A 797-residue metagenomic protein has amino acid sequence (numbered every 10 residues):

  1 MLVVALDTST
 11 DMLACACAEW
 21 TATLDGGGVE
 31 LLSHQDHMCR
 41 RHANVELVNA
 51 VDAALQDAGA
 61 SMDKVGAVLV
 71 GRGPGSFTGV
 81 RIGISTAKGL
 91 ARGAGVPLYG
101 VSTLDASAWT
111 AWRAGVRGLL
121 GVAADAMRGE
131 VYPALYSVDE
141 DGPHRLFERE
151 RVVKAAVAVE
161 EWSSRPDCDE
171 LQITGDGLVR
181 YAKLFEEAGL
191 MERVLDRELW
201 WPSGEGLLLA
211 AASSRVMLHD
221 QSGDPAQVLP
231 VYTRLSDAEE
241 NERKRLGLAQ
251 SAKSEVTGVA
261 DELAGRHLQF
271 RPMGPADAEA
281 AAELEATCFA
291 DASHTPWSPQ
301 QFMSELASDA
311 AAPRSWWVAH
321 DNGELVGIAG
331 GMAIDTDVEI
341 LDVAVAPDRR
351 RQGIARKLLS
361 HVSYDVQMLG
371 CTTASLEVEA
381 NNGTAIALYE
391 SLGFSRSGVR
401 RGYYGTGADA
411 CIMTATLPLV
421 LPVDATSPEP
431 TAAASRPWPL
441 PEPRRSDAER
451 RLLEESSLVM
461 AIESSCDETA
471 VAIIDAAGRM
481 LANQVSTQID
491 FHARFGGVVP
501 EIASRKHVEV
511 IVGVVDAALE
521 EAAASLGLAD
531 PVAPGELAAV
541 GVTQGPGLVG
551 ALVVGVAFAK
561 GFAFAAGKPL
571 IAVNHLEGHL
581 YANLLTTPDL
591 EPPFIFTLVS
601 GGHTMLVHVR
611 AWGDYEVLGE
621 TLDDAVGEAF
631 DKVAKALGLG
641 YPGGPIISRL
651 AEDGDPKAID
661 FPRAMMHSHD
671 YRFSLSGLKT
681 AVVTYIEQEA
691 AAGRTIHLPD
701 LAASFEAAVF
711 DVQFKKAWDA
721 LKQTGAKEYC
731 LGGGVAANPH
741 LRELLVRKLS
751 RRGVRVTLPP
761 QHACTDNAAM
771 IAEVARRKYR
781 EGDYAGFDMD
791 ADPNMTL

Functional and structural regions predicted by a protein language model:
M1-P74, S298-P299, S456-E536, V542-P546 (+1 more regions): N-terminal beta-alpha supersecondary unit
D25-G26, E30-L32, D36, H42 (+7 more regions): Surface "functional belts" at beta-alpha junctions
K183-A188, L218-G223, R445-S465, A472 (+5 more regions): A short helix-loop
L246, S251-A260, P531, R649-Y729 (+3 more regions): A contiguous, well-structured pocket-lining segment that forms one wall/lid of small-molecule binding clefts in soluble
V259-A276, C411, A415-T431, S435: Conserved N-terminal entry element of GNAT/NAT acetyltransferase domains
P272-A276, A282-D348, L359-L369, T416-P418: Acetyl-CoA-dependent GNAT
V366-E377, R400: Conserved GNAT acetyl-CoA-binding A-motif
L376-A385, G402-G407: Conserved beta-strand-loop-alpha-helix junction that forms the acyl-donor binding cleft
